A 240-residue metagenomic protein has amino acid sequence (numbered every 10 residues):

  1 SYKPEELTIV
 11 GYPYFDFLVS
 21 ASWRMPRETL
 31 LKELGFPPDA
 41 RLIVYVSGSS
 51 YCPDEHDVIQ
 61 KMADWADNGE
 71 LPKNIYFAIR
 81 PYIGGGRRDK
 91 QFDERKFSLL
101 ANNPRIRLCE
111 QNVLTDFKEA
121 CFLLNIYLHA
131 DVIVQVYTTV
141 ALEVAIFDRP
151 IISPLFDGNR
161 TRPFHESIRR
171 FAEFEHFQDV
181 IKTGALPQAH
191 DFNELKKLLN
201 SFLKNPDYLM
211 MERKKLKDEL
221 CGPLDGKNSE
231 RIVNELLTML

Functional and structural regions predicted by a protein language model:
Y2-E5, P38, K73, L128: Structured loop/turn residues at beta-strand edges in well-structured enzyme cores
Y2-G11, V132, T139-P223: Catalytic binding pocket for nucleotide-activated donors in carbohydrate/polymer assembly enzymes
P13-Q111: Conserved catalytic-core segment of nucleotide-activated headgroup transferases in glycan assembly
P26, C121-F122, E194: Short acidic active-site motifs
Y45, I79, L128, Q135 (+1 more regions): Redox-cofactor binding/interface segments in oxidoreductases and associated redox assembly factors
A66, L199, L203-D207, L236-L240: Short, hydrophobic alpha-helical segments
R88-L142, I146-F147: Donor nucleotide-activated moiety binding/catalytic core segment of transferases that use nucleotide-activated donors
D225-L240: C-terminal alpha-helical cap of glycosyltransferases
